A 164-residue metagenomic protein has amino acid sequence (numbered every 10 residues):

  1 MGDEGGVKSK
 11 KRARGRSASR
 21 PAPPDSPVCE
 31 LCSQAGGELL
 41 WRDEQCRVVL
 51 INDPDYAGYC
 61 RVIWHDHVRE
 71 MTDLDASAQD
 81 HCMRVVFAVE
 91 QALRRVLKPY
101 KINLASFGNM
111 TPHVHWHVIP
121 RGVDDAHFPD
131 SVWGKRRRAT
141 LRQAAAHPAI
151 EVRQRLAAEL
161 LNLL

Functional and structural regions predicted by a protein language model:
G2-L164: HIT superfamily nucleotide-processing domains
